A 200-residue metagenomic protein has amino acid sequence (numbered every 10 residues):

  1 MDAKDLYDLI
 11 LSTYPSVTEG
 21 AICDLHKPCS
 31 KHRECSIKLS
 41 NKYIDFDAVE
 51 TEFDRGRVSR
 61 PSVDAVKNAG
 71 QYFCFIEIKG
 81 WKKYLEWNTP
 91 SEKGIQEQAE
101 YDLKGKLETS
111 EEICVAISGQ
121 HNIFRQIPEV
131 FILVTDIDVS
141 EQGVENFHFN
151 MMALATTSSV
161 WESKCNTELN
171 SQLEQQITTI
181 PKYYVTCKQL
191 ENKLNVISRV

Functional and structural regions predicted by a protein language model:
M1-R60, K193-V200: Basic, amphipathic N-terminal segments that precede the first structured/catalytic domain
C29, N41-Y43, E50, A69 (+2 more regions): Short, flexible loop/turn elements at secondary-structure junctions
F53-R55, V63-D64, S118-N122: Catalytic micro-motifs at enzyme active sites that drive phosphoryl/nucleotidyl and oxygen chemistry
A65-K67, Y72-G80, S110: Conserved catalytic cores of phosphodiester-cleaving nucleases, focusing on short active-site segments
W81-D138: Catalytic cores of nucleic-acid endonucleases
R125, E129-V196: Short, low-complexity, polybasic intrinsically disordered segments
